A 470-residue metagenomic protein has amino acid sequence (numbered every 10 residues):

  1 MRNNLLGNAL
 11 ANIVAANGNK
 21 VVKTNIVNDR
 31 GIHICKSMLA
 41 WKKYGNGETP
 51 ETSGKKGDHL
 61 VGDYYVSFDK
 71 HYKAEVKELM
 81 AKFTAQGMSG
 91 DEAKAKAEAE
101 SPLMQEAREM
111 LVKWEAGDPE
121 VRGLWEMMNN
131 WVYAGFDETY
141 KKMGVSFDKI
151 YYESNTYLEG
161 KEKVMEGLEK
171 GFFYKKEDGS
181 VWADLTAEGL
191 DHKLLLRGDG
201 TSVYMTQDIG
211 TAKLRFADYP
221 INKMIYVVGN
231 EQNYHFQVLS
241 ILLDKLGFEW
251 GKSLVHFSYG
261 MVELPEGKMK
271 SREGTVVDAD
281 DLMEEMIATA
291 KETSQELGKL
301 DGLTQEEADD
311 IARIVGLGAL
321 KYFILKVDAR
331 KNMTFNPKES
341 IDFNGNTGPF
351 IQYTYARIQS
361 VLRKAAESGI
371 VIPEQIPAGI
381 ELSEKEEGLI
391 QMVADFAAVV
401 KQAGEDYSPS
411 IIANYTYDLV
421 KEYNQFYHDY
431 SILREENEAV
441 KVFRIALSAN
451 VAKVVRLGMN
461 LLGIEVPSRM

Functional and structural regions predicted by a protein language model:
M1-M470: NTP-dependent nucleotidyl-transfer catalytic core
